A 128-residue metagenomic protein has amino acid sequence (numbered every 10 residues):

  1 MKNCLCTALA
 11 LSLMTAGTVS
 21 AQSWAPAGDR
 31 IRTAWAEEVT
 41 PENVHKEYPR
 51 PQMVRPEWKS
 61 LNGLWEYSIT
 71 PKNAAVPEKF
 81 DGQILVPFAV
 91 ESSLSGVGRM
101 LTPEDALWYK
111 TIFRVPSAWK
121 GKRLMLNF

Functional and structural regions predicted by a protein language model:
M1-C4: Positively charged n-region of N-terminal signal peptides that target proteins for export
C6-A8, G98-R99: Low-complexity, intrinsically disordered short segments enriched for Gly/Pro and polybasic residues
T7-A16: Bacterial N-terminal signal peptides
G17-A21: Sec/Tat signal peptide C-region and signal peptidase I cleavage site
Q22-N127: Extended carbohydrate-recognition surfaces in non-catalytic/accessory domains of CAZymes and lectin-like proteins
